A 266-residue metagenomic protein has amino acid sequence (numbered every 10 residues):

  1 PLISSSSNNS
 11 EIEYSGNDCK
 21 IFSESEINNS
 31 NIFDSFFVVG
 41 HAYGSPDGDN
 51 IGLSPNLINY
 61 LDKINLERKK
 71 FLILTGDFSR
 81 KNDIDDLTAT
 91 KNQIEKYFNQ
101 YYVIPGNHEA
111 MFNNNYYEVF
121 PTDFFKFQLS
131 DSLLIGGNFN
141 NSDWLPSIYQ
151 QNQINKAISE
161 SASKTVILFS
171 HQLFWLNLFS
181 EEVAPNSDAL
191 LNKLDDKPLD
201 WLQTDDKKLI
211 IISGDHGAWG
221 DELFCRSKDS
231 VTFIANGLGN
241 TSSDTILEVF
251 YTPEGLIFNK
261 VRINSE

Functional and structural regions predicted by a protein language model:
I3-L87: N-terminal active-site segment of His-dependent metallophosphoesterases
E11-G16, A218-E266: Binuclear metal-dependent phosphoesterase catalytic core
S23-V38, K126-G136, S161-I167, C225-T232 (+1 more regions): Beta-strand-turn-beta hairpins that frame and shape the catalytic cleft of phosphate-ester-processing enzymes
V38-H41, F71-D77, Y101-N107, G137 (+3 more regions): Active-site neighborhood of phospho(di)ester-bond hydrolases with catalytic His/Asp-centered motifs
S45-D47, R80-D85, H108-N113, S142-L145 (+3 more regions): Active-site environment of divalent metal-dependent phosphoester hydrolases
I51-D123, Q128-L129, P198, T204: Core catalytic region of metal-dependent phosphoesterases/phosphodiesterases, especially metallo-beta-lactamase-like
L129-V166, N186-D196, N259-N264: Binuclear metal-dependent hydrolase catalytic cores centered on His/Asp/Glu-rich metal-binding motifs
K164-S213: Active-site-proximal segments of metal-dependent phosphoesterases and phosphodiesterases across multiple
